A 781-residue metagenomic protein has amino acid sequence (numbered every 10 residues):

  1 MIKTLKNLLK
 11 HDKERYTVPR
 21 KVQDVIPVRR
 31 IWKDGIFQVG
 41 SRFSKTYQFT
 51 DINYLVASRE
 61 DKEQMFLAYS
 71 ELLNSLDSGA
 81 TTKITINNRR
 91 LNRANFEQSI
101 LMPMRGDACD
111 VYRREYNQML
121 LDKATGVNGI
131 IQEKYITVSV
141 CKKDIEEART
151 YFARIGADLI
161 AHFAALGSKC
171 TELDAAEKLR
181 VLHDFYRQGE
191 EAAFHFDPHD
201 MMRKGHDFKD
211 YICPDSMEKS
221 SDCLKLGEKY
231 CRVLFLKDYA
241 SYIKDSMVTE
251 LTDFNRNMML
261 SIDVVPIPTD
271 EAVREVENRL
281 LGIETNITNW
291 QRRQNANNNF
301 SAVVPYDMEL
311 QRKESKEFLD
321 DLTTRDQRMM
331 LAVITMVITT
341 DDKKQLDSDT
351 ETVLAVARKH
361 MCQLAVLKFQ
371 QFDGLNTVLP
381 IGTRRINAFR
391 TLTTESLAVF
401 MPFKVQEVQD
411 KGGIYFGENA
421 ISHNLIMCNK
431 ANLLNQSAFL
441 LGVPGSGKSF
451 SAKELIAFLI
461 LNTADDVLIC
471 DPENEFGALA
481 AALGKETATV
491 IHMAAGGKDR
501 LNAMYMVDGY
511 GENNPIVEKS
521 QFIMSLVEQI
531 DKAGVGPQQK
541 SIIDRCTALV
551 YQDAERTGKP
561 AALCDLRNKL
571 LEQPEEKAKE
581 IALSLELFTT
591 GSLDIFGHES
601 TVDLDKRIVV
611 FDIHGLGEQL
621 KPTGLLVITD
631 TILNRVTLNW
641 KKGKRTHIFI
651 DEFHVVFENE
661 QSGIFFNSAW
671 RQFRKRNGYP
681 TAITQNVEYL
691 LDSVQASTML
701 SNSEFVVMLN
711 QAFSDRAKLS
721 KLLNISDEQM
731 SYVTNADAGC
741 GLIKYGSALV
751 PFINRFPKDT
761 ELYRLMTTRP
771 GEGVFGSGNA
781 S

Functional and structural regions predicted by a protein language model:
M1-F403: Extended, folded cores of ATP/NTP-driven motor/assembly subunits in large transport and secretion machines
I52, R59-S78, T85, R89 (+12 more regions): P-loop NTPase motor domains
L440: Hydrophobic anchor at the beta1->P-loop junction of P-loop NTPases
V443: P-loop (Walker A) phosphate-binding loop of NTP-binding proteins
K448: Conserved lysine of the Walker
S451: Hydrophobic positions on the alpha1 helix immediately C-terminal to the Walker A/P-loop
F458-L468, E486-T487: Post-Walker A helix-loop "phosphate-sensing" segment adjacent to the P-loop in P-loop NTPases
K485-I491, Q695-M708: A short helix-turn-beta junction within AAA+ P-loop NTPase domains corresponding to the substrate/partner-engaging
